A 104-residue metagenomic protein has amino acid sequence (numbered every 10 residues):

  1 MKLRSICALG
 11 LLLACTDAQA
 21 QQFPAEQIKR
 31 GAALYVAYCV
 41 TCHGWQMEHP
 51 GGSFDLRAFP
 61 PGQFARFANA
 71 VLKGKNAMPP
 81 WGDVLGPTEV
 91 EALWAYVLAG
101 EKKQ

Functional and structural regions predicted by a protein language model:
M1-R4: Positively charged n-region of N-terminal signal peptides that target proteins for export
I6-A14: Bacterial N-terminal signal peptides
L11, A68-N69, A95: Generic alpha-helical structural context detector
A18-A20: Boundary at the C-terminal end of the N-terminal hydrophobic targeting segment
A25-A33, W45-K75: Gly/Gly-Pro-rich "capping" loops immediately C-terminal to redox-active cysteine motifs in periplasmic/lumenal
V36: Residues immediately within or flanking Cys/His clusters that coordinate Zn2+ in small zinc-binding modules
C39-C42: Short cysteine clusters
P50-R57, L72-Q104: Axial heme c-ligation environment in periplasmic c-type cytochrome domains
